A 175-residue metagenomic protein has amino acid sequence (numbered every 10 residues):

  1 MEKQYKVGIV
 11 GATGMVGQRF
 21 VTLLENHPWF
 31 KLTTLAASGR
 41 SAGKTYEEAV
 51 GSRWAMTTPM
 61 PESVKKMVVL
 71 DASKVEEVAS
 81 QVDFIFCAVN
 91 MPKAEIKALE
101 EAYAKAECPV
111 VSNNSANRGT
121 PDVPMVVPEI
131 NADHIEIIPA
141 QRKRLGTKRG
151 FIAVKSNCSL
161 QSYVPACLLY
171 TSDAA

Functional and structural regions predicted by a protein language model:
K3-K6: Extreme N-terminal starter segment of soluble prokaryotic enzymes
T13, Q18: N-terminal Rossmann NAD(P)H-binding glycine-rich loop of SDR-like oxidoreductase domains
N26, L32-S63: Glycine-rich phosphate-binding loop and adjoining beta1-alpha1-beta2 segment of Rossmann-like nucleotide-binding folds
T57-K97: A structured beta-alpha segment of the ubiquitous adenosine-cofactor-binding alpha/beta core
I96-P109, N113-L145: Rossmann-fold NAD(P)-binding glycine/threonine-rich loop
Q141-L169: Short alpha-helices
Y170-A175: Conserved small/polar residues in nucleotide/adenosyl-binding loops
